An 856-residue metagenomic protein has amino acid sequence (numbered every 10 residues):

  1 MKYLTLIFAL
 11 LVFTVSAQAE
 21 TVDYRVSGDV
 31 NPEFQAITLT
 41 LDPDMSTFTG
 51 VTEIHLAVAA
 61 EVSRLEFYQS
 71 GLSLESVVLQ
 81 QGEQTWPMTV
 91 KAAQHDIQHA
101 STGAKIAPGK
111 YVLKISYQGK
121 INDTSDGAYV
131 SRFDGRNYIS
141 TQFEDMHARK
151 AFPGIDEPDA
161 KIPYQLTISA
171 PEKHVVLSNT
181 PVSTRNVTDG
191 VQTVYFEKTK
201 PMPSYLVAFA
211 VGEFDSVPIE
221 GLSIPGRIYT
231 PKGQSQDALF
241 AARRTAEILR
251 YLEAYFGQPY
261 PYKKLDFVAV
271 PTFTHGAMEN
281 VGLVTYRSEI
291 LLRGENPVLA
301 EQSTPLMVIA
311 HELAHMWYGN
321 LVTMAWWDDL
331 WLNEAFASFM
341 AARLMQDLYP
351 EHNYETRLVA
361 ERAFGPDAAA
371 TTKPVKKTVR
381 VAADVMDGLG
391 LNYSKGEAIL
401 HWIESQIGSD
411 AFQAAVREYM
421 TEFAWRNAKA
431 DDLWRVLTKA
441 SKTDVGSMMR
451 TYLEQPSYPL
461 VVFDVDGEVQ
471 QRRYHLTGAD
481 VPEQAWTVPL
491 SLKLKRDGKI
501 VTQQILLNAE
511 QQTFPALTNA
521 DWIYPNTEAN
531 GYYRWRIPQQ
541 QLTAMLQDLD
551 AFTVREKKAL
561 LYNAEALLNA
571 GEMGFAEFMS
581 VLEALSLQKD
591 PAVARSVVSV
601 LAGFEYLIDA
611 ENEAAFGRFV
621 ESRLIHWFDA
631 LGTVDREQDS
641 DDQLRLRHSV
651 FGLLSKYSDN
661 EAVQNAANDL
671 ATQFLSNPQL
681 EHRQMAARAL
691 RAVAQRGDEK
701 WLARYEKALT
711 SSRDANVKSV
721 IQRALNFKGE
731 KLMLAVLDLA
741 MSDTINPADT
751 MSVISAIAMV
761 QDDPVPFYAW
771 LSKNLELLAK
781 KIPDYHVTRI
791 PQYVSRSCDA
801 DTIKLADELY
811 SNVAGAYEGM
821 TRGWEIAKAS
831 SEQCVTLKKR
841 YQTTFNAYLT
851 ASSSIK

Functional and structural regions predicted by a protein language model:
Q18-T49, E75, F133-Y138, P158 (+1 more regions): N-terminal, polar/Ser/Thr-rich
Y24-S27, A107, S116-Q165, G212-E220 (+2 more regions): Glycine/proline-rich low-complexity spacer/linker segments in large multi-domain proteins
G50, S140-E144, G154-A310, F339-A342 (+3 more regions): Hydrophobic helix-coil surface modules that form long, contiguous segments used for peptide/substrate interaction
E53-G71, Q165-P171, D431, H475-S491: Surface-exposed beta-strand/loop patches in extracellular or lumenal glycoproteins
G71-F133, T188-D189, Q511-T518: A surface-exposed beta-strand-loop module
S73-Q80, V445-G446, Y458-N526: Beta-strand-rich binding/interaction modules
L74, G82, F196, L222-P482 (+5 more regions): Hydrophobic alpha-helical and helix-loop surface patches within well-folded domains that function as non-catalytic
E361, G390, Q470, V481-P482 (+2 more regions): Long, ordered, helix-rich scaffold segments
